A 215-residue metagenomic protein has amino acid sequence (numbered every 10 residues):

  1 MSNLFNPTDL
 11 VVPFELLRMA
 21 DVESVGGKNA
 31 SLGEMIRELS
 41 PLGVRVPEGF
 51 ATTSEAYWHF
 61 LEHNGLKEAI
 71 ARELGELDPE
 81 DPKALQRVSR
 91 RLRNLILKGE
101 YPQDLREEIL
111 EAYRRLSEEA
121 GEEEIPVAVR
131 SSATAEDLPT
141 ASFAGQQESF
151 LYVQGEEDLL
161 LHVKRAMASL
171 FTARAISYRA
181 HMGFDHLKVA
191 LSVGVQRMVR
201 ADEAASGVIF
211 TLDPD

Functional and structural regions predicted by a protein language model:
M1-G194, E203: N-terminal beta-alpha lobe that positions the nucleotide/phosphoryl donor in ATP/NTP-coupled carboxylate activation
R197-M198: Conserved helicase core region in the C-terminal RecA-like lobe
V208-D215: Short, intrinsically disordered, charge-balanced linker/junction segments flanking boundaries in proteins
